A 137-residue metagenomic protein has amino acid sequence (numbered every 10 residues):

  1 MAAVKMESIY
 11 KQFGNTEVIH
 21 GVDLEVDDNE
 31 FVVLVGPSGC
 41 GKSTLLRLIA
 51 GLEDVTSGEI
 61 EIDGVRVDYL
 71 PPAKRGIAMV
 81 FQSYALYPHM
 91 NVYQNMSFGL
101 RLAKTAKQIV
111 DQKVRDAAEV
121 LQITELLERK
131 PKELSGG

Functional and structural regions predicted by a protein language model:
M1-G137: ABC family nucleotide-binding domain
